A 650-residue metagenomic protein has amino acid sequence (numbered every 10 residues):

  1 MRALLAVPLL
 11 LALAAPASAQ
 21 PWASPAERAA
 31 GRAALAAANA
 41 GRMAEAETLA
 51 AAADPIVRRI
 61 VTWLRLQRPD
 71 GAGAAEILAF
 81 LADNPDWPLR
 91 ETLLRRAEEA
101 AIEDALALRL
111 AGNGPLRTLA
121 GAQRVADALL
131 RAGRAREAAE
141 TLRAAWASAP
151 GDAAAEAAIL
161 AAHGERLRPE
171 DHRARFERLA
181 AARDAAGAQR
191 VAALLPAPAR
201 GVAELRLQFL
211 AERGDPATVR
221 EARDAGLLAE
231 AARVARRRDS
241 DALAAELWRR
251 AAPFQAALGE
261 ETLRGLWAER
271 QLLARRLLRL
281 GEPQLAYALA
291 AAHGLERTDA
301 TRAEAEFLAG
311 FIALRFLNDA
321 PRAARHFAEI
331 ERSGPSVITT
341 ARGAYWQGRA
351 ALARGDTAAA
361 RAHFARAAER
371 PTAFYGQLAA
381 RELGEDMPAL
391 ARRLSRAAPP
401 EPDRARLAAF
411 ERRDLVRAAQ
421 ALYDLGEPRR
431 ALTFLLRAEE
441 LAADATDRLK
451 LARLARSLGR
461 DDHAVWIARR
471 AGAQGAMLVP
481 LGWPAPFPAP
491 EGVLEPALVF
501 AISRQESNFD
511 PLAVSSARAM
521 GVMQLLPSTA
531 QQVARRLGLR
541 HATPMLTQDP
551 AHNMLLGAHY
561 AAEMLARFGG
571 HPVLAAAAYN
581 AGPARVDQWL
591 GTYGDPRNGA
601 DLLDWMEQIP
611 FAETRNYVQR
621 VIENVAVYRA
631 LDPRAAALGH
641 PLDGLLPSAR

Functional and structural regions predicted by a protein language model:
A6-A14: Bacterial N-terminal signal peptides
A19-L64, A391-D414, D424: N-terminal leader/linker segments that initiate helical-solenoid repeat arrays
Q20-S24, E47-I56, L66-D70, L78-L89 (+16 more regions): Solenoid-like repeat scaffolds
A30, T62, L94, A122 (+7 more regions): TPR repeat positional signature
A37, A101, L129, L179 (+7 more regions): Residue at a conserved register position within TPR or TPR-like alpha-solenoid repeats
A40, A132, A182, R238 (+6 more regions): Structural motif corresponding to the intra-repeat A-B loop/turn of tetratricopeptide repeats
M43-L49, R58, G73-I77, R90 (+12 more regions): Solenoid-repeat scaffolds in large eukaryotic assemblies
W63, D83, L243, A257-L266 (+8 more regions): Catalytic glycan-binding domains that act on GlcNAc-containing polysaccharides
